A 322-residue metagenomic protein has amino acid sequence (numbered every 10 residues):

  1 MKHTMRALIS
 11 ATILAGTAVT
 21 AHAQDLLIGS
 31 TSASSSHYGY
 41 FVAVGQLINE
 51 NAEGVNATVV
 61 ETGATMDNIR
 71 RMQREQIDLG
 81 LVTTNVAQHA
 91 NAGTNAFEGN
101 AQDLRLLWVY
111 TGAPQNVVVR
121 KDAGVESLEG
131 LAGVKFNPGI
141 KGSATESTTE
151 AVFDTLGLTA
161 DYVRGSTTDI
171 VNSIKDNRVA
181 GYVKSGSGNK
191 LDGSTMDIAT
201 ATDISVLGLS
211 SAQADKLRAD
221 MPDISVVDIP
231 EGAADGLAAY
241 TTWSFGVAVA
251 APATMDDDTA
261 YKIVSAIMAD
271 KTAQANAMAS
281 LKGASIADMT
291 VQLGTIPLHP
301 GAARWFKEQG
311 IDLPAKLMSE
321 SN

Functional and structural regions predicted by a protein language model:
M1-I9: Bacterial N-terminal signal peptides that target proteins for export
S10-A11, A21: Cleavable N-terminal signal peptides
T17-A23: Sec/Tat signal peptide C-region and signal peptidase I cleavage site
D25-N51, V55-N56, A113-D176, Q292 (+1 more regions): Bilobed "Venus flytrap"/periplasmic-binding protein-like clamshell domains and structurally analogous long
G39-Q73, G236-L237: Extracytoplasmic small-molecule ligand-binding "clamshell" domains of the periplasmic binding protein/Venus flytrap
T84-V86, G93-N95, A123, T159-M255: Pocket-lining segment of extracytoplasmic ligand-binding domains
P138-A151, M221-A284, D288-G294: Ligand-binding clefts/hinges and TM-proximal coupling segments of bilobed small-molecule sensing domains
D169, D176, G186-A201, V206 (+2 more regions): An extracytoplasmic/periplasmic, membrane-proximal ligand-sensing/linker region
